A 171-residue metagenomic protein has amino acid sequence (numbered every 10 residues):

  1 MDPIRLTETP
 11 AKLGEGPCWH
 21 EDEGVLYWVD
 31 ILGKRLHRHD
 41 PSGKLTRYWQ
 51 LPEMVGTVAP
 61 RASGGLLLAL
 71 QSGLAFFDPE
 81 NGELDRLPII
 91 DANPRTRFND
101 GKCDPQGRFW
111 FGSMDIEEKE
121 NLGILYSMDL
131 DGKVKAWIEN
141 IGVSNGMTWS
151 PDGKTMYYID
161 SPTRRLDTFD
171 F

Functional and structural regions predicted by a protein language model:
D2-E8, K44-Q50, D85-D91, K133-E139: A short beta-strand motif characteristic of beta-propeller blades
T9-E23, L51-L70, A92-R108, W137-M156: Beta-rich, blade/repeat-based domains predominating in secreted/periplasmic proteins but also intracellular
E21, L26-I31, L66-S72, F111-K119 (+1 more regions): Conserved beta-strand positions in repeat-built beta-propeller and related beta-rich domains
Y27-Q50, Q71-A75: Beta-propeller domains
R35-H37, G73-A75, G123-Y126, R165-D167: A short loop-to-beta-strand structural motif that recurs across blades of beta-propeller domains
D40-K44, D78-G82, M128-G132, F171: Short loop/turn segments that connect beta-strands within beta-propeller blades
Q71-I90, T96-N99: A basic- and aromatic-enriched beta-loop-alpha substructure that forms the phosphate/nucleotide- and DNA/RNA-contacting
T148-S150, K154-D170: Glycine- and Gly-Pro-enriched alpha-helical subdomains that act as flexible, kink-prone "lid/hinge" or packing modules
